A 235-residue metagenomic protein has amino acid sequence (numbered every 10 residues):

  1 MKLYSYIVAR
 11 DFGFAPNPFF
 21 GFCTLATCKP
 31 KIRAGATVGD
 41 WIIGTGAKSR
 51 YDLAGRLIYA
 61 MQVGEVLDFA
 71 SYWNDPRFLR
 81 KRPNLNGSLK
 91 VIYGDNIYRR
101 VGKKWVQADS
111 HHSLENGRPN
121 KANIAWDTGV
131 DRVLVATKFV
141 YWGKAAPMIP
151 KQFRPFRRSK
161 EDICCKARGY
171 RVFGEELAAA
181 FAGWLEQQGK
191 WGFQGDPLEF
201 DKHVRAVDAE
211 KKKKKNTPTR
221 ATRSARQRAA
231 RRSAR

Functional and structural regions predicted by a protein language model:
M1-L3, R56, A136: Sequence-level motif detector for i,i+2 pairs with an aromatic at +2
M1-T37, K202-R220, S224-R226: Compositionally biased, charged N-terminal/linker segments
R10-F14, K48, G64-F69, P147: Short loop/turn segments at secondary-structure transitions that flank enzyme active sites
K29, F69-R235: Contiguous surface segments at macromolecular interaction interfaces
R33-K48: Short coil-to-beta transition motif at edge beta-strands of beta-rich domains
W41, G55-V66: Short beta-strand-centered aromatic/proline hotspots
R50-L53: Short consensus segments that form the blades of beta-propeller domains, in both extracellular/periplasmic
